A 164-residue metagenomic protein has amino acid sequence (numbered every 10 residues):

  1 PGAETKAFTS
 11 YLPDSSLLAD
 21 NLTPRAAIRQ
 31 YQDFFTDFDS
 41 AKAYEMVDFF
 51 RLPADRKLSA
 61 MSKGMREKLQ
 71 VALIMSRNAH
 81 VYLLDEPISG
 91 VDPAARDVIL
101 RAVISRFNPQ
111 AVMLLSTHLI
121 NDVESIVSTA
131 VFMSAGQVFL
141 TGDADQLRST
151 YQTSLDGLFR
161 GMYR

Functional and structural regions predicted by a protein language model:
P13-L69: ABC-family P-loop ATPase nucleotide-binding domains
Y82-E86, V91: Catalytic Walker B motif of ABC-type/P-loop ATPase nucleotide-binding domains
R96-P109: Helical segment within the ABC ATPase nucleotide-binding domain
A111-L119: Conserved H-loop
V123-S125: A short, surface-exposed alpha-helical micro-motif characterized by mixed small hydrophobic and charged/polar residues
T141-G142: ABC ATPase "signature
